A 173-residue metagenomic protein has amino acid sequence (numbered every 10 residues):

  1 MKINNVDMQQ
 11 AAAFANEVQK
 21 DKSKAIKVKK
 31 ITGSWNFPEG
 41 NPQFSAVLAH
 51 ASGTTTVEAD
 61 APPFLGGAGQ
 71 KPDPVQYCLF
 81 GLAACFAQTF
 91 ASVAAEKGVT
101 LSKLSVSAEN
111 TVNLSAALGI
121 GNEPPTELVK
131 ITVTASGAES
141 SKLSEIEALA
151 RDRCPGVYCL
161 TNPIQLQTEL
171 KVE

Functional and structural regions predicted by a protein language model:
M1-F80, S92-E173: Extended beta-strand/beta-hairpin segments
L79, C85-A87: Compact, glycine-rich, soluble single-domain proteins
